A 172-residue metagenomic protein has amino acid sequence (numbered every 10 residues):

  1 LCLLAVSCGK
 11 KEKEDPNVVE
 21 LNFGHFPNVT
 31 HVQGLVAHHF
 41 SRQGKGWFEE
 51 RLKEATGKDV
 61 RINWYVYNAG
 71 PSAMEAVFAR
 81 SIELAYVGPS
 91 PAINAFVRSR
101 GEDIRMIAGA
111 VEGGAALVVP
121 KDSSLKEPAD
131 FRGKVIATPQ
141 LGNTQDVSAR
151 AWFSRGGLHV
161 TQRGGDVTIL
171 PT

Functional and structural regions predicted by a protein language model:
L4-S7: C-terminal motif of bacterial Sec signal peptides marking the signal peptidase cleavage site
K10: Short, conserved catalytic or interaction motifs in soluble domains
E14-P171: Short, glycine-/small- and polar/acidic-enriched structural segments that line small-molecule recognition paths
